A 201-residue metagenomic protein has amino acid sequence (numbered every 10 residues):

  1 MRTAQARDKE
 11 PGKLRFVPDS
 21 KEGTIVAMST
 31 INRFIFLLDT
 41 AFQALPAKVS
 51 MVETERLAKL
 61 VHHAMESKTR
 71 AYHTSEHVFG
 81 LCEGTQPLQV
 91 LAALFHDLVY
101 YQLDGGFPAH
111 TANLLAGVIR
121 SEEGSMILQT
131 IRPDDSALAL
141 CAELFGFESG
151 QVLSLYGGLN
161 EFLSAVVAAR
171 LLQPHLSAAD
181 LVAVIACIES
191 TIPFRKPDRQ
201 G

Functional and structural regions predicted by a protein language model:
K9, K13-R15, D19, T24-I25: Short, positively charged and aromatic/hydrophobic N-terminal segments
I25-F36, L60-R70, L171-S177, S190-G201: Histidine-centered, transition-metal-coordinating active-site segments
I25-H63, C82, L115-V118: Basic/hydrophobic alpha-helical interface regions
A27, R70-T74, L153, G157-E161: Aromatic-acidic/polar surface patches that form glycan- and anion
A44, M51, L60-Q89, Y101-G105 (+3 more regions): Alpha-helical phosphate/pyrophosphate-handling elements in metalloenzyme active cores
Q89-G201: Divalent metal-dependent catalytic cores for phosphoryl transfer on phosphate-bearing substrates
